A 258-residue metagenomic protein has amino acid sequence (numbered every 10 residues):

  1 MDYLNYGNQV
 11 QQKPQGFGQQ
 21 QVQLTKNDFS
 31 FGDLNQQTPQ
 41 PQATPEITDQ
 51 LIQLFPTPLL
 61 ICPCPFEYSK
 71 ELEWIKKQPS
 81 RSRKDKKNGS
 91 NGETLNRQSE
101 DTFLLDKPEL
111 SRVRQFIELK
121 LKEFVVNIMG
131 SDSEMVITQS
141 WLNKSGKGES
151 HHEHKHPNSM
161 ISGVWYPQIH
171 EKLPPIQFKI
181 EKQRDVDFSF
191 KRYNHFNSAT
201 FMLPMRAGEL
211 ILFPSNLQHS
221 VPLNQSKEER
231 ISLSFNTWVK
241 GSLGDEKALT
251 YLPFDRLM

Functional and structural regions predicted by a protein language model:
M1-T38: Intrinsically disordered, low-complexity repeat regions enriched in Pro/Gln/Gly/Tyr
Q36-M129, S150, Y251: Non-heme Fe(II)/2-oxoglutarate
K84-K87, Q183, F190, F254-M258: Short, cationic low-complexity segments
P108-T138, G146-I161, P167-E171: Active-site region of the double-stranded beta-helix
N143-L212, S242-T250: Catalytic core of non-heme Fe(II) oxygenases with the double-stranded beta-helix
H151-H154, H219-S226: Short beta-strand His + acidic residue motifs that chelate non-heme Fe in jelly-roll/DSBH and cupin folds
G163-W165, E228-L243: A short hydrophobic beta-strand segment most commonly corresponding to one strand of the jelly-roll/cupin
